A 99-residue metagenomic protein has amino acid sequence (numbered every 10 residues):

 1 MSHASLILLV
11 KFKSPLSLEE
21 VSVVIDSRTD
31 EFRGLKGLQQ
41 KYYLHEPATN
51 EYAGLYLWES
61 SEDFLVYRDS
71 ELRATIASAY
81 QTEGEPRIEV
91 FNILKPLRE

Functional and structural regions predicted by a protein language model:
M1-L6, K13, L44-A48, I76-E99: Glycine-rich beta-strand-turn "strand-cap" elements at beta-sheet edges
L6-K11, Y42-R68: Short, well-ordered beta-strand segments in beta-rich or mixed alpha/beta enzyme and ligand-binding folds
K11-Q40, E71-A77: Short amphipathic alpha-helical segments
L18, E62-F64, P96: Residue-level signal for secondary-structure boundary sites
L35-Q39, L57-V90: An amphipathic, aromatic/His-enriched active-site/gating alpha helix that lines ligand/cofactor pockets
